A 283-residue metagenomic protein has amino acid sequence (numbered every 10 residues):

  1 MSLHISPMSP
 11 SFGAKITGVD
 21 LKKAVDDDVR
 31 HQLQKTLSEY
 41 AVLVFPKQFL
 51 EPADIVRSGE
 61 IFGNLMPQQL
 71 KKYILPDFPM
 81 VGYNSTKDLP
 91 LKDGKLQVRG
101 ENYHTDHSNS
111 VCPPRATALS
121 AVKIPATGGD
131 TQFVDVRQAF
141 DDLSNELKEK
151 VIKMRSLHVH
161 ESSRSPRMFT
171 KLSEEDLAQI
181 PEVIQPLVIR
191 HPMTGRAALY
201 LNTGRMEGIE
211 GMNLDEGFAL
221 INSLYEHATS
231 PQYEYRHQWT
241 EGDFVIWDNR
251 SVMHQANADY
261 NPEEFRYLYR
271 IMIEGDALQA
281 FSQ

Functional and structural regions predicted by a protein language model:
S2-F244, N249-Q283: Non-heme Fe(II) oxygenase catalytic core, chiefly the N-lobe of the double-stranded beta-helix
